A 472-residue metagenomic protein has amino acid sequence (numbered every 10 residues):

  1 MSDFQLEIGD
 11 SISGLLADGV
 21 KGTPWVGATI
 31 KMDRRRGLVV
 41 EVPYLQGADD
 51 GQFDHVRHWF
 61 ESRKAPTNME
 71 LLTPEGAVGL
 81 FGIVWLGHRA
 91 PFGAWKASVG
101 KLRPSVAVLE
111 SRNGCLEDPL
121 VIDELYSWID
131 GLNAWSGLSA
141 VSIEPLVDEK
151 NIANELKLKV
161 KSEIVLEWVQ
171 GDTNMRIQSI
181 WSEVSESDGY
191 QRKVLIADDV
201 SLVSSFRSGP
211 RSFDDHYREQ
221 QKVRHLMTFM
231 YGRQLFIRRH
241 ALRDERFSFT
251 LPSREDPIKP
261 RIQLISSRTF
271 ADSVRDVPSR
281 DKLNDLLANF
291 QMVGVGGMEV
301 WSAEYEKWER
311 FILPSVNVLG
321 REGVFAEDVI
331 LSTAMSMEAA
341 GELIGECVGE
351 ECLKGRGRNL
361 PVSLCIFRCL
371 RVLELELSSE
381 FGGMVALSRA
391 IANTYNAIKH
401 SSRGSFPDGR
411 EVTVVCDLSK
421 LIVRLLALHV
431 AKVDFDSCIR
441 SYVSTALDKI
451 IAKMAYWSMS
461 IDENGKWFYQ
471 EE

Functional and structural regions predicted by a protein language model:
M1-M230: Long, contiguous, compositionally biased segments that the model treats as domain-scale units
I8, I12, I30, I83 (+23 more regions): Weak global preference for isoleucine
W128, S212, G232, P361 (+1 more regions): Helix N-terminus capping/helix-initiation residues
I196-S273: Basic/polar, acidic-poor N-terminal "presequence/leader" segments that form or can form short amphipathic helices
S248-E472: Amphipathic, oligomerization/interface secondary-structure segments
